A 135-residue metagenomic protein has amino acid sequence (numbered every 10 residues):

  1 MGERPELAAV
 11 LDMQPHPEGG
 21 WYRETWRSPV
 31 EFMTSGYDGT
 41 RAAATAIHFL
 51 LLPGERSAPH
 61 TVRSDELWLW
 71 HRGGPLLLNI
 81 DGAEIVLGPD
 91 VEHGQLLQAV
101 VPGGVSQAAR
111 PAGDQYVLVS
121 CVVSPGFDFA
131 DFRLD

Functional and structural regions predicted by a protein language model:
M1-A99, A108-A109, D114-Y116, C121-L134: Non-catalytic, conserved peripheral segments adjacent to functional cores
